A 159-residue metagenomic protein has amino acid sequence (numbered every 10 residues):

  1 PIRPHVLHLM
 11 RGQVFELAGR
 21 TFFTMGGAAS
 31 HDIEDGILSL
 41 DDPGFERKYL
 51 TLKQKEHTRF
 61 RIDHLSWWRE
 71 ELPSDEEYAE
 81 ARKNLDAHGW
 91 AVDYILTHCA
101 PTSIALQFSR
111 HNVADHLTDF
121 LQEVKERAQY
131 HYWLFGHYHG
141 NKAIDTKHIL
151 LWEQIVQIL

Functional and structural regions predicted by a protein language model:
P1-A18, T24: Metallo-beta-lactamase
P4-L9, P73-A79, A114-D115: Short gly/ser/thr-rich secondary-structure transition/capping motifs
L9-M10, A79-N84, T118-Q122: A generic local structural motif
R11, M25, T97-H98, F135-H137: Short His-Asn-centered micro-motif
R11-Q13, G27, E153-V156: Residues that form or immediately flank small-molecule/cofactor binding pockets and catalytic motifs
A18-H111: Active-site-proximal loop/helix segment associated with metal-binding centers of metalloenzymes
A100-L159: Conserved beta-sheet core of the metallophosphoesterase superfamily
